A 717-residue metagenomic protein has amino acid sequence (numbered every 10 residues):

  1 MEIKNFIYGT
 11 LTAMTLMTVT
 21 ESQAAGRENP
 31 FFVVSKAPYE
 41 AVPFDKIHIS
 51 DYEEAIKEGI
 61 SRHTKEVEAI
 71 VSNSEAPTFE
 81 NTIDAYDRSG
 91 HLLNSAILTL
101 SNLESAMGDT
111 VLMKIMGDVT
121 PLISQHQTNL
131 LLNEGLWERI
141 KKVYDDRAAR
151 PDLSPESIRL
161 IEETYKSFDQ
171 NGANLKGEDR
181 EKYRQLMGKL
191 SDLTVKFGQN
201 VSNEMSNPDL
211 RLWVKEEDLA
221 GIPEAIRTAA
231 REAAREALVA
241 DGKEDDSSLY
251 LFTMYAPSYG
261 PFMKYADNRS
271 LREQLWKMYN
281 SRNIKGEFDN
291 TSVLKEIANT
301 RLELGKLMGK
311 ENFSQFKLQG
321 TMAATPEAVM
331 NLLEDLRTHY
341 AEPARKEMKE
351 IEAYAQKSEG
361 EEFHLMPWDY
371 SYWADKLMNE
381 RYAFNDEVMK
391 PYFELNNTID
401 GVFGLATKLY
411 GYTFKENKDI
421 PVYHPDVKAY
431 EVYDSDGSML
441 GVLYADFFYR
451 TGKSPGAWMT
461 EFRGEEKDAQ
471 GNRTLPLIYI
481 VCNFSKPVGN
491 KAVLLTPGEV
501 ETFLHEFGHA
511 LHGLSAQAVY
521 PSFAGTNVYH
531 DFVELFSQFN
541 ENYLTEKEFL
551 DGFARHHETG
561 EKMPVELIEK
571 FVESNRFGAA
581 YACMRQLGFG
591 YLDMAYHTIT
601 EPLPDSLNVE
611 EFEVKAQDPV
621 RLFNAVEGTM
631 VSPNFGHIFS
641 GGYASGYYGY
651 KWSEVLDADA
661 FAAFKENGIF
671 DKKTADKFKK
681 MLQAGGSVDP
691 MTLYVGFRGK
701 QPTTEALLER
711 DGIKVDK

Functional and structural regions predicted by a protein language model:
M1-G9: Bacterial N-terminal signal peptides that target proteins for export
G9-T18: Bacterial N-terminal signal peptides
T20-A24: Sec/Tat signal peptide C-region and signal peptidase I cleavage site
A25-K46, E58, L249-Y250, N397 (+8 more regions): C-terminal, non-catalytic "cap/extension" segments appended to globular domains
A25-R231, R235-L238, F664: N-terminal helix-rich structural modules
K36-D51, L100-V119, K142-Q185, L251-S292 (+6 more regions): Short His/Asp/Glu-rich catalytic/ion-coordination signatures at enzyme active sites or charged loops
L160, K189, Q199, N203-F252 (+7 more regions): Active-site-proximal, well-structured secondary-structure segments within enzyme catalytic domains
S485-L504: Short pre-active-site segment immediately N-terminal to the catalytic Zn-binding motif
